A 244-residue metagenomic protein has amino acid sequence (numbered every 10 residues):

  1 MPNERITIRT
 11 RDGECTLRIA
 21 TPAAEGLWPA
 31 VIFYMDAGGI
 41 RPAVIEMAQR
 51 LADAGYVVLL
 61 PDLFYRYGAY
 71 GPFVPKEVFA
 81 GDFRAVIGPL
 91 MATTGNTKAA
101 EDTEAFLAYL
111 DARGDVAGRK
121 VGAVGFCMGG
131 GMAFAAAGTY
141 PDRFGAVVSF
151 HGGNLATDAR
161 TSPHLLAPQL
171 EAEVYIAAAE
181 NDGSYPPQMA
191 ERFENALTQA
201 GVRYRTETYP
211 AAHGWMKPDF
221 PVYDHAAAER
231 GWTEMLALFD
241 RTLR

Functional and structural regions predicted by a protein language model:
M1-R244: N-terminal cap/leader regions of alpha/beta-hydrolase-fold enzymes, predominantly small-molecule hydrolases
